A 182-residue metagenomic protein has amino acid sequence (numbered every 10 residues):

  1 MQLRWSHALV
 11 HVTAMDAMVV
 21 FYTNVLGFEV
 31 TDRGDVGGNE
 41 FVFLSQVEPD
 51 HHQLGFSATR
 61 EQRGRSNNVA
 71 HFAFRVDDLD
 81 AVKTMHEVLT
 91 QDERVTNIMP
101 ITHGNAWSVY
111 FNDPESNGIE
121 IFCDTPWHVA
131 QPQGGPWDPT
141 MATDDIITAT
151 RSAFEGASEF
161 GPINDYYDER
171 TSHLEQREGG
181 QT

Functional and structural regions predicted by a protein language model:
M1, V12-A14, E40-V42, A58-Q62 (+2 more regions): Residue-level detector of functional hotspots within protein domains
Q2, V10-H51, G180: Core segments of cupin and vicinal oxygen chelate
L3, T13-D16, F72-G118, C123-A130 (+1 more regions): Vicinal oxygen chelate
W5-H7, N67-F72: Eukaryotic phosphotyrosine signaling hubs
L9, D32, E48, R60 (+2 more regions): Short, flexible loop/turn elements at secondary-structure junctions
Y22, R63-S66, H86: A short alpha-helix capping/helix-coil boundary motif
E29-N67, N112, G118-P126: Conserved short beta-strand elements that form part of the metal-binding/catalytic scaffold of enzyme active sites
D35, F56, G135-P136, P162: Intrinsically disordered, low-complexity regions
